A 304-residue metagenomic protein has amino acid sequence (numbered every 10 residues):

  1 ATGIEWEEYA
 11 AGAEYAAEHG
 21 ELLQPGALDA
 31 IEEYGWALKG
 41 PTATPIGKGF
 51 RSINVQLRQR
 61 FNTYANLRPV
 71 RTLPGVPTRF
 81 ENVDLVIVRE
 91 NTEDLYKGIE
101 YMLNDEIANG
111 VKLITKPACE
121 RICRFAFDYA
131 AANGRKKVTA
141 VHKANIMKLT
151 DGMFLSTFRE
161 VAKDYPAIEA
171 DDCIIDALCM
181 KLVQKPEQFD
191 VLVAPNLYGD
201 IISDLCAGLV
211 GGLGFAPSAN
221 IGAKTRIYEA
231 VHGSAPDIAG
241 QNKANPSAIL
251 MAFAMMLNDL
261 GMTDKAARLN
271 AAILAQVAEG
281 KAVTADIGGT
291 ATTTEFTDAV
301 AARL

Functional and structural regions predicted by a protein language model:
A1, N104-D176, Q188: Glycine-rich phosphate/diphosphate-binding loop of Rossmann-like nucleotide-binding domains
T2-Y15: A short beta-strand-loop structural module common to alpha/beta enzyme folds
G3, E33-W36, R58-N66, E93 (+9 more regions): Generic secondary-structure signature for well-ordered alpha-helical cores
A13-A16, P25, K181-K281: Glycine-rich phosphate/nucleotide-binding loop
A17-K112, L197: N-terminal glycine-rich phosphate/adenylate-binding segment common to multiple enzyme folds
L73-I99, L113-A118, G233-A266: Short, glycine-/small-residue-rich phosphate/pyrophosphate-handling segment
D286-L304: Short, amphipathic C-terminal "tail helix"
